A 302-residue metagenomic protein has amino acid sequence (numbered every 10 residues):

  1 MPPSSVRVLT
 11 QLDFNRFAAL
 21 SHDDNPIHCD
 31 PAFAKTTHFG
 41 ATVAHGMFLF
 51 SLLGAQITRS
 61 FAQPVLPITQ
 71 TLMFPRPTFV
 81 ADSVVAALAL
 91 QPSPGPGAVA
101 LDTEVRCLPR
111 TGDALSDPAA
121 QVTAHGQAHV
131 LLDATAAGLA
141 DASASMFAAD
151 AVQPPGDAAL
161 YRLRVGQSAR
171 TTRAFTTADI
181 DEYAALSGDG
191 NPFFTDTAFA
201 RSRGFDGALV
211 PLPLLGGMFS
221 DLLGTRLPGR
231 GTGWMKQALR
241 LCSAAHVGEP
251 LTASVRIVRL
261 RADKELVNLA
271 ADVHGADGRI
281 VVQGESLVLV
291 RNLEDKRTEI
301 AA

Functional and structural regions predicted by a protein language model:
M1-A44, F147-V210: Catalytic strand-loop segment that frames the active site of acyl-thioester-processing enzymes
M1-S5, T78-T171, L241, A245-A302: HotDog/MaoC-like acyl-thioester-processing domains
R16, D24, A34-T36, F50 (+12 more regions): A broad, structure-centric signal for solvent-exposed, well-ordered loop/edge residues that line or flank functional
L20, I57, L186, L223 (+1 more regions): Generic hydrophobic, helix-prone segments enriched in Leu/Val/Ile
N25, F61-V65, A136, N191 (+1 more regions): Secondary-structure boundary/capping signal
A32, I68, S143, D181 (+5 more regions): Residue-level detector of alpha-helical recognition elements and their boundaries
K35-Q91, P96-A100, R203-V210, L214-I257: Hydrophobic beta-strand-centered segment that forms part of the acyl-chain substrate-binding groove
